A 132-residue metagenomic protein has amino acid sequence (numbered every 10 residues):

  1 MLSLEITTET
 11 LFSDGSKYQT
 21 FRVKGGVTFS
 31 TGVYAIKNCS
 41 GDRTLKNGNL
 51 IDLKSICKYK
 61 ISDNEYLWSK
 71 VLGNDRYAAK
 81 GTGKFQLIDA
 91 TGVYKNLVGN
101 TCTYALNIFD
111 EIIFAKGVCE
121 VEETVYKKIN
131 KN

Functional and structural regions predicted by a protein language model:
M1-N132: Beta-strand-enriched cores of mature, soluble protein domains
